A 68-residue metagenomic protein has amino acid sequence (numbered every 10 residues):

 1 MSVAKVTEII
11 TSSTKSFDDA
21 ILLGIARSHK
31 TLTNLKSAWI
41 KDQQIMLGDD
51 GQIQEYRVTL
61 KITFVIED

Functional and structural regions predicted by a protein language model:
S2-K36: Short, well-ordered alpha-helical segments
E8, W39, T59-K61: Soluble periplasmic/extracytoplasmic beta-strand elements of cell-envelope proteins
K36-W39, I45: Amphipathic, hydrophobic secondary-structure cores in small proteins
Q44-D68: A cross-kingdom feature marking charged/low-complexity
